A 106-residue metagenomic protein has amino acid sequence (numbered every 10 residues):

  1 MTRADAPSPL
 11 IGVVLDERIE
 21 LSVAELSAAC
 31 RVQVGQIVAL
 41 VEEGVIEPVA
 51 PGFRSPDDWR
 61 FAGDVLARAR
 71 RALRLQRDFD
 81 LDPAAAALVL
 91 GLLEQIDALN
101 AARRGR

Functional and structural regions predicted by a protein language model:
T2-A24, V34-V38, E42-R106: Arg/Lys-rich, alpha-helical DNA-contact motif
A29: Residues within the alpha-helical elements of helix-turn-helix
